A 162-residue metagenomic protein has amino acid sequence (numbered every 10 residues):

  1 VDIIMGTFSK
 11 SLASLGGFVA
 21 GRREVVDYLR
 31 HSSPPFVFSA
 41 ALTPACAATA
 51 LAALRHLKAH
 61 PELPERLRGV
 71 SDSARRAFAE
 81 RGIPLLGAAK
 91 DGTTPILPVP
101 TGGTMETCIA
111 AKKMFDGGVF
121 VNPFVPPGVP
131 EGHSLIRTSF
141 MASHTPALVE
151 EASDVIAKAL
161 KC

Functional and structural regions predicted by a protein language model:
V1, S14, G92-I96, D116 (+1 more regions): Active-site lining segments that contact anionic ligands and/or coordinate catalytic metals
I3-M5, L12-P64: Conserved core segment of the aminotransferase class I/II
F8-S9, L85-A89, P127-P130: Replace "in large, NTP-powered and nucleic-acid-processing enzymes" with "in large, NTP-powered factors and other
A20, P98-G102, S139-M141: Short hydrophobic/aromatic beta-strand micro-patches that form the beta-sheet surface supporting nucleotide- or nucleic
V37-L42, P84-L85, P123-G128: Short beta-strand/turn micro-motifs at beta-sheet edges
P44-L86, T93, L97-F120: Conserved PLP-dependent catalytic core of the aminotransferase class-I/II
D116-F120, G128-C162: PLP-dependent enzyme catalytic core of the Aspartate aminotransferase-like
